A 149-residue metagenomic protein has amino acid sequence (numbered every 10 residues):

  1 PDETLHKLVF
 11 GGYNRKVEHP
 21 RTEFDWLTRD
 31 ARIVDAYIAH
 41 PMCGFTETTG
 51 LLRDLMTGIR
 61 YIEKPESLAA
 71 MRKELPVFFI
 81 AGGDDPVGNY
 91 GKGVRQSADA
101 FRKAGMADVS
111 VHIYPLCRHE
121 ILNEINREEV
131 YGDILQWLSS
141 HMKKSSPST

Functional and structural regions predicted by a protein language model:
P1-M42: Alpha/beta-hydrolase-fold enzymes
A36, D54-T57, Q96, E129 (+1 more regions): Alpha-helical elements of Rossmann-like donor-binding domains used by nucleotide-donor carbohydrate transfer enzymes
C43, T48-A69: Active-site nucleophile elbow and catalytic-triad environment of alpha/beta-hydrolase enzymes
I62, R102-T149: Catalytic active-site module of serine/aspartate enzymes centered on a nucleophile-bearing elbow/loop
M71-V77, A104-A107: Short, proline-enriched alpha-helix->beta-strand connector loops that line the catalytic pocket of alpha/beta-hydrolase
F79-A81: Short beta-strand/loop motif that positions the catalytic acidic residue of the alpha/beta-hydrolase fold
G83-P86, C117-R118: Acidic beta-to-alpha connecting loop that harbors the catalytic carboxylate
P86-Q96: Conserved alpha/beta-hydrolase "acid-adjacent" motif
